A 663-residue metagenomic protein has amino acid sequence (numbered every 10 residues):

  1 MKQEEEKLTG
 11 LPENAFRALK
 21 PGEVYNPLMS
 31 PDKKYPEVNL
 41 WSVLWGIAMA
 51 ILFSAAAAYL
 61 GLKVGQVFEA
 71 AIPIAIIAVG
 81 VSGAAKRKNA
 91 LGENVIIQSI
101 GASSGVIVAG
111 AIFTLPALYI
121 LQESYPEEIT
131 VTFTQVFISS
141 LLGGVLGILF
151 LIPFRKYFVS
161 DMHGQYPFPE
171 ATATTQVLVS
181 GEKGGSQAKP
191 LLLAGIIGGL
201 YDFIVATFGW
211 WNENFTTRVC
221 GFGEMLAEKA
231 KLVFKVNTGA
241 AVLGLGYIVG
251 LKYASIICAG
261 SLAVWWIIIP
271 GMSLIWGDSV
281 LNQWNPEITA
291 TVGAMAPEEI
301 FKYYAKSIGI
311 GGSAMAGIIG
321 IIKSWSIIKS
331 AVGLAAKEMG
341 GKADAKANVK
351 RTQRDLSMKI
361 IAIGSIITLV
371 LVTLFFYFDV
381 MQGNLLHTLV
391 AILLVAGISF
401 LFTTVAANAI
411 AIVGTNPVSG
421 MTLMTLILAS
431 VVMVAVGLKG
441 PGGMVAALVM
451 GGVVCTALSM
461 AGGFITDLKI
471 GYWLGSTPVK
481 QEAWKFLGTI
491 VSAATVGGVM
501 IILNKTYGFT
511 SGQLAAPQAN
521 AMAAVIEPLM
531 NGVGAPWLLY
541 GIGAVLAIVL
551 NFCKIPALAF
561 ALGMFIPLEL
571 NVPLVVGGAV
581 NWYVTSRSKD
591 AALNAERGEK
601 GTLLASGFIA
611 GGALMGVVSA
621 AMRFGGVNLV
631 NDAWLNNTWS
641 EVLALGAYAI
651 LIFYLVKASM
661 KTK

Functional and structural regions predicted by a protein language model:
M1-K663: Alpha-helical multipass membrane-protein architecture
